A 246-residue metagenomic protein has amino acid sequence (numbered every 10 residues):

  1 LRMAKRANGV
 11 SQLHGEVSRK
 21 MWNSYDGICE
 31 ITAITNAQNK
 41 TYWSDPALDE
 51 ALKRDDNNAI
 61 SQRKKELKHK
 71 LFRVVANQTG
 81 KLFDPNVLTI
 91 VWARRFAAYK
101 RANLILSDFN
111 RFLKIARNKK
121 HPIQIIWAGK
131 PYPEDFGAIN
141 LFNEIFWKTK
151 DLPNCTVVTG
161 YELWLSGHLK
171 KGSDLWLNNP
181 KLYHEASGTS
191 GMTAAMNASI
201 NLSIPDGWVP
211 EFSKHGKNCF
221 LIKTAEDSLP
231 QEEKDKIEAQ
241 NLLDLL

Functional and structural regions predicted by a protein language model:
L1-L246: Catalytic cores of carbohydrate-active enzymes across secretory and cytosolic contexts
